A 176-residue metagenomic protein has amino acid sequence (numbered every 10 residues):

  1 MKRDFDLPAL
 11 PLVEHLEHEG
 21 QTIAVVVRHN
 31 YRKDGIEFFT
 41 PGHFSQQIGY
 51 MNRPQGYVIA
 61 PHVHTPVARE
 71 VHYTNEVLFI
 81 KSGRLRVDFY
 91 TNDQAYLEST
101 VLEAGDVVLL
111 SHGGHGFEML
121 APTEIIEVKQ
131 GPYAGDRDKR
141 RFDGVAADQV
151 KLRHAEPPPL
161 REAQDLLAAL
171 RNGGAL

Functional and structural regions predicted by a protein language model:
M1-P54, H154-L176: A short, N-terminal "cap"/entry segment at the start of jelly-roll beta-barrel domains of the cupin/DSBH fold
R3-D4, G116-L176: Double-stranded beta-helix
R32-K33, Y50-H72: Conserved short histidine dyad/triad with adjacent acidic residue
P54, I80, E103, L110-S111 (+1 more regions): A short, compositionally biased micro-patch
P54-Q55, Y73-D88: Glycine- and acidic-residue-biased ligand/ion/polar-headgroup-sensing regions
P61, V87-D88, V108-L110, G114-L120 (+1 more regions): Short beta-strand His + acidic residue motifs that chelate non-heme Fe in jelly-roll/DSBH and cupin folds
T91-H112: Short acidic-glycine-tyrosine-enriched beta hairpin
